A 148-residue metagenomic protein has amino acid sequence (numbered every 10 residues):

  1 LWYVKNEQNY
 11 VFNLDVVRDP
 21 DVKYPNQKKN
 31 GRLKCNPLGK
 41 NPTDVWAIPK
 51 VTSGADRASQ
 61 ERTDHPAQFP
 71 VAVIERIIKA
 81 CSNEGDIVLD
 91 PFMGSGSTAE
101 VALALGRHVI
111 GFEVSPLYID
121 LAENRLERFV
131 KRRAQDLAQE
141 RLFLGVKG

Functional and structural regions predicted by a protein language model:
L1-L121: Core catalytic lobe of class I
E123-G148: S-adenosyl-L-methionine
